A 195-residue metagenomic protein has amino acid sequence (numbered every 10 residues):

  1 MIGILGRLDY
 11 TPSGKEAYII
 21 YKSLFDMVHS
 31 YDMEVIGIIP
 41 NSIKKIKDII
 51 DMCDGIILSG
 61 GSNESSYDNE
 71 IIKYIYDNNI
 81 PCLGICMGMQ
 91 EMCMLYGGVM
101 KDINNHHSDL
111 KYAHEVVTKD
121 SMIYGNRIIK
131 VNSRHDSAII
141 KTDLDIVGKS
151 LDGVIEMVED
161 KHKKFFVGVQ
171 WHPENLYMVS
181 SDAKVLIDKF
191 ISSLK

Functional and structural regions predicted by a protein language model:
M1-M87, K101, H107-A113, V117-K119 (+5 more regions): N-terminal beta1-alpha1 cap of cysteine-dependent amidohydrolase-like domains
I85, V131-N132: Replace "coordinates the UDP/GDP/TDP-sugar" with "coordinates nucleotide-activated sugar donors
M94-I103: Conserved active-site segments centered on acidic
R127-I129: Catalytic cores of DNA base-excision repair glycosylases
S133-S137: DNA-recognition element of transcription regulators
F166-W171: Active-site-proximal beta-strand elements of phosphoester/diester hydrolases
